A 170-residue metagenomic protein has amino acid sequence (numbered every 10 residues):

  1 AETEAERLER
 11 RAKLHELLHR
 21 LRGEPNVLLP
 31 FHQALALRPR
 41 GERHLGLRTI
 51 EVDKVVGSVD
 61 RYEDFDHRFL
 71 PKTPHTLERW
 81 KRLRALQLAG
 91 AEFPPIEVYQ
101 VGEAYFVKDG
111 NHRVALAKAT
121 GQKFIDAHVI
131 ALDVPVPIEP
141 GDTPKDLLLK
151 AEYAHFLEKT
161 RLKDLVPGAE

Functional and structural regions predicted by a protein language model:
A1-K108, H112, A119, A169-E170: Short, charged/polar connector segments at secondary-structure boundaries
E97-A104, K108-A169: Glycine- and acidic-residue-rich phosphate-binding/metal-coordinating active-site segment common to enzymes that handle
